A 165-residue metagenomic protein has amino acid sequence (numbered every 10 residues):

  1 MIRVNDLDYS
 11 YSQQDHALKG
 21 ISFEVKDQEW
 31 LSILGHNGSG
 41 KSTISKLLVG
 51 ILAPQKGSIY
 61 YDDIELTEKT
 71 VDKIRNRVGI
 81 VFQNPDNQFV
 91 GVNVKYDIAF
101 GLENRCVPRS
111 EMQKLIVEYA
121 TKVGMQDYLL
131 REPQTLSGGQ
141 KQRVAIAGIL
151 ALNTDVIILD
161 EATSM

Functional and structural regions predicted by a protein language model:
M1-V4, D8-G20, E68-T70, R109: A short, flexible loop at the N-terminus of ABC-type nucleotide-binding domains that lies
L34-H36: The feature captures the beta-strand-to-loop junction immediately N-terminal to the Walker
V49: Helix-to-loop junction immediately C-terminal to a conserved catalytic motif
G57-E65, I74: Conserved ABC transporter NBD signature motif
S110-Y128: Conserved ABC ATPase "signature" region
E132-L136, Q140: Conserved ABC ATPase signature
I157-D160: Catalytic Walker B motif of ABC-type/P-loop ATPase nucleotide-binding domains
